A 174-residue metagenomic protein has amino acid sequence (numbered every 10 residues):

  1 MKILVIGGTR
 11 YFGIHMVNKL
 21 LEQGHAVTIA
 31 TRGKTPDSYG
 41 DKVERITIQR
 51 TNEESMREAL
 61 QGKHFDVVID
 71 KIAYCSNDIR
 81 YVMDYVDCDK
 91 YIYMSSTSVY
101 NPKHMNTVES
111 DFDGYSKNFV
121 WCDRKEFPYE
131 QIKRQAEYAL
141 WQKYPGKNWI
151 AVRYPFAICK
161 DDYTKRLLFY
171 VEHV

Functional and structural regions predicted by a protein language model:
I3-Q23: N-terminal Rossmann NAD(P)H-binding glycine-rich loop of SDR-like oxidoreductase domains
A30-K34, Q49-R50: N-terminal Rossmann-fold cofactor-binding loop
K34-K42, D84-Y85: Short loop/helix-cap segments at secondary-structure boundaries that form the rim of catalytic
D41-E53, A73: Rossmann-fold cofactor-recognition segment
E54-K63: Short amphipathic alpha-helix with an adjacent loop that forms part of the alpha/beta core around
K63-V120, Q135-E137: NAD(P)-cofactor binding segment of oxidoreductase domains
S95, E137-K160: Conserved beta-loop-beta element that borders a ligand/cofactor-binding pocket
C159-Y170: Glycine/proline-rich active-site loop of Rossmann-fold NAD(P)-dependent oxidoreductases
